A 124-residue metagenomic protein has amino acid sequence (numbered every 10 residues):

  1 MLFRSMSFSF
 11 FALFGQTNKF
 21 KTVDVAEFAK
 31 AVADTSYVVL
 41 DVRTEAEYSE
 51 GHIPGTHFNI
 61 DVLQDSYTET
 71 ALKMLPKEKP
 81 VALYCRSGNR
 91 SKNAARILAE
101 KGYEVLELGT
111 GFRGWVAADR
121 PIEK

Functional and structural regions predicted by a protein language model:
M1-L2: Short, small-residue-biased leader/transition segments that mark boundaries at the very start of proteins
S5-A31, Y37, E45-P80, N89-K124: Rhodanese-like catalytic fold shared by cysteine-dependent sulfurtransferases and DSP/PTP-type phosphatases
Y84: Short, surface-exposed ligand- or partner-binding patches at beta-edge/loop junctions that are enriched in aromatics
